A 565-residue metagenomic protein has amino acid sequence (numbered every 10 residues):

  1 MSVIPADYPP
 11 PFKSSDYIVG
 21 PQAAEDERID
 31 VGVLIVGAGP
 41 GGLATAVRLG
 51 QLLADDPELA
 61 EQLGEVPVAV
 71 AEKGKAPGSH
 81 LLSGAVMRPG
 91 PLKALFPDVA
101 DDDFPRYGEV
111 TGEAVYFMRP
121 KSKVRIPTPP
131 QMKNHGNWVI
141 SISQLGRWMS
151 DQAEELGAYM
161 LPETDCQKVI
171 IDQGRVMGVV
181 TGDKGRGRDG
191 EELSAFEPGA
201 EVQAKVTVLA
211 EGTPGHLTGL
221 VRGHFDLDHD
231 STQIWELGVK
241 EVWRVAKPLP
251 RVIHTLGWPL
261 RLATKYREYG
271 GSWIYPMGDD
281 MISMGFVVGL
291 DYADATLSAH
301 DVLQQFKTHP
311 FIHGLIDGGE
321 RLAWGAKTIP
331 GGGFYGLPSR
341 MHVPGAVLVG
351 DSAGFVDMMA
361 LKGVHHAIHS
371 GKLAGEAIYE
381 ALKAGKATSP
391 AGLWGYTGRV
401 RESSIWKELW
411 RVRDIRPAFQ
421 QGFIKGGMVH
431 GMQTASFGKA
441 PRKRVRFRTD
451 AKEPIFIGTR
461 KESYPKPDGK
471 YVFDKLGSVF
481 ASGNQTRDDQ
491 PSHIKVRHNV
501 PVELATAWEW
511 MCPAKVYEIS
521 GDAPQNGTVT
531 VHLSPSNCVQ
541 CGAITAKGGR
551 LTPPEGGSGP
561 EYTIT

Functional and structural regions predicted by a protein language model:
M1-V33, R48-P67, S478, G483-Q485 (+3 more regions): Extreme N-terminal leader/targeting segments of oxidoreductases
P9, S14-S15, K327-M358, G477-D489 (+2 more regions): FAD-binding beta-loop-beta segment adjacent to the flavin cofactor pocket
G37-P40, K73, I142: Glycine-rich Rossmann-fold phosphate-binding loop(s) that bind the pyrophosphate of adenine dinucleotide cofactors
R48, L52, G64-P120: N-terminal FAD cofactor-binding segment of flavoenzymes
Q51, Q62-G64, S143, R147-W148 (+3 more regions): Predominantly flavin-linked oxidoreductase catalytic cores and closely associated redox partners
L63-E65, G354-A360, K372, E376-F423 (+3 more regions): Active-site-proximal substrate-binding core of FAD-dependent oxidoreductases
A418-K470: C-terminal auxiliary extensions adjacent to catalytic cores
A505-T565: Iron-sulfur cluster-binding cysteine motifs and their immediate structural context in ferredoxin-like electron-transfer
